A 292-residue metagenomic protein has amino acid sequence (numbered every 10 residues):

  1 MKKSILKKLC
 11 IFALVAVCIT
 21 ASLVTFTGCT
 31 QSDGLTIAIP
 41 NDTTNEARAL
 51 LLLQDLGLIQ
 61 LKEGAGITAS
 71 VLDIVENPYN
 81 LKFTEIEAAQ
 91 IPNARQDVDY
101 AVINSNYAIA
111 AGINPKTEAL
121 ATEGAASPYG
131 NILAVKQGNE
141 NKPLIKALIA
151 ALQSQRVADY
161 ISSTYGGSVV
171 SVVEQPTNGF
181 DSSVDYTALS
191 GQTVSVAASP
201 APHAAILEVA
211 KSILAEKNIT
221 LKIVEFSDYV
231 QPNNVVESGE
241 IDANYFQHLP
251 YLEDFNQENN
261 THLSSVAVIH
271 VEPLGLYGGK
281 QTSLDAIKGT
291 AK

Functional and structural regions predicted by a protein language model:
A21-G34: Sec-dependent signal peptide cleavage junction
Q31-L35, N41, T187, G278-K292: Flexible hinge/capping segments at coil-to-helix
D33-A38, L189-A201, I219-E225, K292: Short, well-ordered beta-strand elements
A49-L50, Q54, L144, L152-E174: Periplasmic-binding protein-like
A65-N93, I223-N234: Short helix-initiation/N-cap motifs at beta->coil->alpha
E87-A88, Q96-D99, I103-I109, P200-A201 (+2 more regions): Beta->alpha turn/N-cap motifs
D97, A110-T122, D254-V266, Q281: Ligand-binding "clamshell"
Y129-A147, P273-A286: A bilobed periplasmic-binding-protein/Venus flytrap-type ligand-binding module shared by bacterial periplasmic
